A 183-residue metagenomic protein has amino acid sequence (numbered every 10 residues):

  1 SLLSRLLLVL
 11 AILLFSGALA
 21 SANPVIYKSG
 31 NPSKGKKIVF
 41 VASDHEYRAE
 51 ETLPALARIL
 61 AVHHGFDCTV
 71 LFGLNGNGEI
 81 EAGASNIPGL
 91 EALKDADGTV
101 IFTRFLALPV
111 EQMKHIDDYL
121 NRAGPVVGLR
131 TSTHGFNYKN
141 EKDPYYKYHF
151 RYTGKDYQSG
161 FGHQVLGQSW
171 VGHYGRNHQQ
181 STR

Functional and structural regions predicted by a protein language model:
S1-S4: N-terminal secretory signal peptides that target proteins for export/translocation
L6-A18: Bacterial N-terminal signal peptides
L10, A22, G35, F40-A42 (+3 more regions): Alpha-helical structural elements
S16, S29, K34, H64 (+4 more regions): Feature targets compositionally biased, intrinsically disordered low-complexity regions with long contiguous runs
N23-G30, K37-F136: Helical hinge/lid and interdomain linker segments adjacent to catalytic or ligand-binding clefts that mediate domain
A92, I101, F105-R183: A glycine-rich, often tryptophan-bearing local segment used as a flexible ligand/cofactor-contacting loop or short
